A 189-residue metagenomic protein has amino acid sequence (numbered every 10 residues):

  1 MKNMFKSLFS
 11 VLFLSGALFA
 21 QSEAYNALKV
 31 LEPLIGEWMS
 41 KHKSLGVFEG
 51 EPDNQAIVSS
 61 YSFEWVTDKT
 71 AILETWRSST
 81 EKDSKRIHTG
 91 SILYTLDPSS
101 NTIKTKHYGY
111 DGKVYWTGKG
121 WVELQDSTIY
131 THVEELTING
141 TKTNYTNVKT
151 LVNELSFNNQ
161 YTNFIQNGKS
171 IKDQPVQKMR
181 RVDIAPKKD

Functional and structural regions predicted by a protein language model:
M1-F5, D189: Short, Lys/Arg-enriched, disordered terminal segments
M4-G16: Sec-dependent N-terminal signal peptides
Q21-D189: Hydrophobic small-molecule pocket/channel-lining residues, especially in calycin-type beta-barrels
